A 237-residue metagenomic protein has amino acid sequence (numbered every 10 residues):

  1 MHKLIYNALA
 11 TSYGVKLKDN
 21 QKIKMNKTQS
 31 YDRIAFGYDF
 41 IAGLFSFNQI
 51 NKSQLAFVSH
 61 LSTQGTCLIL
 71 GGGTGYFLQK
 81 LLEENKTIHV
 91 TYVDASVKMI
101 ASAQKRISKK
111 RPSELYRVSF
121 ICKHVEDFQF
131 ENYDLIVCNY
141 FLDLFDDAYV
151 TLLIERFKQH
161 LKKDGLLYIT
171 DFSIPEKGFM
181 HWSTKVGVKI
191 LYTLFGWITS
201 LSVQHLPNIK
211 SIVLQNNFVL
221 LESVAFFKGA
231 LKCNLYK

Functional and structural regions predicted by a protein language model:
H2-G37: N-terminal, positively charged/glycine-rich alpha-helical extensions of SAM-dependent methyltransferases
F47-Q64: Conserved alpha-helix/loop element of class I SAM-dependent methyltransferases that forms part of the SAM/SAH-binding
Q64, L161-L167: Short glycine-dipeptide loop
L68-E126: Class I SAM-dependent methyltransferase SAM/SAH-binding core
V137: A conserved beta-strand element that flanks and buttresses the S-adenosyl-L-methionine
T151-K163: A short glycine-rich, Lys/Arg-flanked "PGG" loop and its adjoining helix->strand segment in the class I
T170-N216, S223-V224: C-terminal alpha-helical "lid/dimerization" subdomain adjacent to the S-adenosyl-L-methionine
N216-V219, S223-K237: Core SAM-dependent methyltransferase catalytic element
